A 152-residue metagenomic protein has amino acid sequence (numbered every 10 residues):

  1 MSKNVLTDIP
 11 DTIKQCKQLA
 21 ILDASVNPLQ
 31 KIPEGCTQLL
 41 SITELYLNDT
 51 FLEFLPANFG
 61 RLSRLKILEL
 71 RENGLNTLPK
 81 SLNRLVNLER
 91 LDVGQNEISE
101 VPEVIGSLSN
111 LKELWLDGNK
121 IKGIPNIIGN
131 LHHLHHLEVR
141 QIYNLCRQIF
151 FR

Functional and structural regions predicted by a protein language model:
M1, L19-A24, I42-L47, L65-L70 (+3 more regions): Conserved hydrophobic beta-strand positions in leucine-rich repeat
S2-F54, N58-L62: A generic tandem-repeat structural signature
I9-D11, I32-E34, L55-A57, L78-K80 (+3 more regions): The feature encodes a structural signal of leucine-rich repeats
K14-L19, T37-I42, G60-L65, N83-L88 (+3 more regions): Leucine-rich repeat
E113, G118-N119, I124, N130-R152: Leucine-rich repeat domain C-terminal region
